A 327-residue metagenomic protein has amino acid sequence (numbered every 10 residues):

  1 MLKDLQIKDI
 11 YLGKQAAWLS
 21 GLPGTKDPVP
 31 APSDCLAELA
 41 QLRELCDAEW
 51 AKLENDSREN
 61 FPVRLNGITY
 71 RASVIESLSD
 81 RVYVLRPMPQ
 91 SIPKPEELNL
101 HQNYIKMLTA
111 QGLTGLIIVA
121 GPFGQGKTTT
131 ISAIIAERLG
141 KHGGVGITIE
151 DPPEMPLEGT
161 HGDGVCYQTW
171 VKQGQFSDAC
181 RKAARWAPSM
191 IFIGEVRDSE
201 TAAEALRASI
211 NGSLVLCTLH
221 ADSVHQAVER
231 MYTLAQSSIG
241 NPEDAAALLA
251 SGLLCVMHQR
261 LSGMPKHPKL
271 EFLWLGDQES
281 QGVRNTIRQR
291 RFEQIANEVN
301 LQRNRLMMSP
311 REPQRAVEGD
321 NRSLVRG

Functional and structural regions predicted by a protein language model:
M1-N66, R71-G327: Short, flexible helix-loop junctions that flank or precede catalytic/ligand sites
